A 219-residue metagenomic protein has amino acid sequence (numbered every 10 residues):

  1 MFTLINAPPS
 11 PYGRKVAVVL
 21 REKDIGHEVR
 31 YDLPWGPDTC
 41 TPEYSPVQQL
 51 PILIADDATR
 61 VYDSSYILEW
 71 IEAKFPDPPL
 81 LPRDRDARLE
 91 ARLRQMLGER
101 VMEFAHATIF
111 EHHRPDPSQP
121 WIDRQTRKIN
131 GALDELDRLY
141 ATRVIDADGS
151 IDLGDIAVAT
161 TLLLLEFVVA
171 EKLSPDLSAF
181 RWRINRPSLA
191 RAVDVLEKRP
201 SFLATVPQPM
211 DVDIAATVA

Functional and structural regions predicted by a protein language model:
M1-D123: GST-like domain detector, emphasizing the conserved glutathione-binding G-site in the N-terminal thioredoxin-like
G13, G36, Y62, L81-P82 (+5 more regions): Generic, ordered loop/turn and secondary-structure boundary motif
L68, E72, R92-Q95, L133 (+2 more regions): Non-transmembrane alpha-helical segments in soluble domains of secreted/periplasmic/extracellular proteins
I71, L165-E166, V206: Activation segment
P78-R83, A105-H106, I145-G149, L203-Q208: Short, hydrophobic secondary-structure boundary micro-motifs
G98-D194: GST-like fold's C-terminal all-alpha helical module
W182-A219: Long hydrophobic alpha-helical segments typical of transmembrane helices together with their membrane-interfacial
